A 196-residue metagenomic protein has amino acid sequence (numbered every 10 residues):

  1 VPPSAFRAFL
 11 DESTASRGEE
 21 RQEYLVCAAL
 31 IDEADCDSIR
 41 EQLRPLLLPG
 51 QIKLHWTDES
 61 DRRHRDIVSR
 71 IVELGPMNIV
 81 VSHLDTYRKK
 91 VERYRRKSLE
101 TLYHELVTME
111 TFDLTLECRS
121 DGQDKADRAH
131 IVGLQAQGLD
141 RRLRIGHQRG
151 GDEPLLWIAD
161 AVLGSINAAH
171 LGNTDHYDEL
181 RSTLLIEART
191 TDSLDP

Functional and structural regions predicted by a protein language model:
V1-P196: Phosphate-ester processing/binding pockets and catalytic centers
